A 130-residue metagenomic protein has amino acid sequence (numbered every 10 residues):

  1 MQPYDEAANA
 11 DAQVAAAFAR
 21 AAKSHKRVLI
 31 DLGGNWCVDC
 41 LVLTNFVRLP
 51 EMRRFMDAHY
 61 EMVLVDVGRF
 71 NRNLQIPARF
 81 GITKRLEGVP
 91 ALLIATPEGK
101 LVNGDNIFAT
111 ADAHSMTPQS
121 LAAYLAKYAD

Functional and structural regions predicted by a protein language model:
E6-V28: A short beta-strand-turn-helix
S24-L29, A58-V63, V89-P90, P97: Loop/turn elements at helix/coil->beta-strand transitions in domains of secreted/extracellular proteins
H25, G33-W36: Short pre-active-site segment immediately N-terminal to redox-active cysteine/selenocysteine motifs in thiol-based
C37-L41, L92: The canonical Cys-X-X-Cys-His
C40-F55: Typically the conserved alpha-helix immediately C-terminal to a functionally engaged Cys/Sec in thioredoxin-like
M52-L74: Thiol-based oxidoreductase modules, predominantly thioredoxin-like and allied folds used for disulfide exchange
G68-V89: Structural alpha/beta surface segment adjacent to cysteine/selenocysteine redox centers across thiol/disulfide enzymes
R85-D130: Non-catalytic, surface beta->alpha helical segment in thiol-disulfide oxidoreductase systems
